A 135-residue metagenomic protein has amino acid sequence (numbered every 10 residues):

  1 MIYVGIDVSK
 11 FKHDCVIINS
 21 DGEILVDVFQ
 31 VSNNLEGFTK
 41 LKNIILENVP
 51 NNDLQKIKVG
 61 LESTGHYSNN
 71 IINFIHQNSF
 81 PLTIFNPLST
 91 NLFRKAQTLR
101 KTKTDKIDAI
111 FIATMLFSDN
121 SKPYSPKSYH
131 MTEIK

Functional and structural regions predicted by a protein language model:
M1-K135: Phosphate- and other anionic-substrate recognition elements at nucleic-acid/protein interfaces
